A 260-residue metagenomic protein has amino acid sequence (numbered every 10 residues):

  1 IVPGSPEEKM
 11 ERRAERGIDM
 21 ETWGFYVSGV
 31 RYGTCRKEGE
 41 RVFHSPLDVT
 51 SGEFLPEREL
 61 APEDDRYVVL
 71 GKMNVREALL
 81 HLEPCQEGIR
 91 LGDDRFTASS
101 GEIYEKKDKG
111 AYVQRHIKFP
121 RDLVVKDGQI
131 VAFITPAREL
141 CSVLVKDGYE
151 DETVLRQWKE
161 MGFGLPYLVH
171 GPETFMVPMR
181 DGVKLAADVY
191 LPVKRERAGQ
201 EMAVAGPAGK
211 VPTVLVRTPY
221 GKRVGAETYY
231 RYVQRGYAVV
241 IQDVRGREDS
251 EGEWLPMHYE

Functional and structural regions predicted by a protein language model:
I1-G4, G182, M257-E260: Short, intrinsically disordered, charge-balanced linker/junction segments flanking boundaries in proteins
I1-R58, E105, Q114, G128: N-terminal mature ectodomain segment of secretory-pathway/periplasmic proteins
E7, G29, C85, D94-R95 (+3 more regions): Beta-propeller folds
F43-G110, I134: Solvent-exposed helix/loop surface patches that form functional interfaces
F96, D108-Y167: Non-catalytic propeptide/linker segments at domain boundaries
W158-G209: N-terminal cap/lid segment of alpha/beta-hydrolase-fold proteins
K194-E260: Cap/lid segment of the alpha/beta-hydrolase catalytic domain
